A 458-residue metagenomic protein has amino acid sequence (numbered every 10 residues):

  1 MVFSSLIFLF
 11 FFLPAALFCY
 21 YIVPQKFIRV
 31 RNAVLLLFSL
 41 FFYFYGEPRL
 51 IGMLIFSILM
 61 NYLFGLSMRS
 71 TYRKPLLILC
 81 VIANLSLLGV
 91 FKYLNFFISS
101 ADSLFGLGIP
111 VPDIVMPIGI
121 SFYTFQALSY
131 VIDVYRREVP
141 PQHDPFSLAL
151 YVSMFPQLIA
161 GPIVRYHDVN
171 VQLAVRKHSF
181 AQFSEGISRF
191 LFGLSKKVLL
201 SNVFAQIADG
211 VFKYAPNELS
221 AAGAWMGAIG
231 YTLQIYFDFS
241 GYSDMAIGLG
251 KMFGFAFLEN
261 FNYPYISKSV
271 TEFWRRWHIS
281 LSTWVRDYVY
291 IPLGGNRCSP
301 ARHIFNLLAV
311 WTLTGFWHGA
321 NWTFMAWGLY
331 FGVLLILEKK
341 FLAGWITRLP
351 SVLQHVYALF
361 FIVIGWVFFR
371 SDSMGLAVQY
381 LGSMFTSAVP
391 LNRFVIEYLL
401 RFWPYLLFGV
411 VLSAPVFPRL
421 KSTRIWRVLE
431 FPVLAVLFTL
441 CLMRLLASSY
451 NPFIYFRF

Functional and structural regions predicted by a protein language model:
M1-R457: Membrane-embedded transmembrane alpha-helical bundles that form the catalytic cores of multi-pass lipid-modifying
